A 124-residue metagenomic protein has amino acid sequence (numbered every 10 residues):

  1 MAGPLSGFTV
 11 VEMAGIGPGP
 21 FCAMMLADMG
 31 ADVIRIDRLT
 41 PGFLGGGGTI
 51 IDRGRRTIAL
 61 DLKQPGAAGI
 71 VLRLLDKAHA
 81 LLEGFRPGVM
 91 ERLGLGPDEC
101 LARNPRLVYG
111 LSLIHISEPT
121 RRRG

Functional and structural regions predicted by a protein language model:
M1-T40, L72, C100-L111: Acyl-CoA thioester-binding alpha/beta core of soluble enzymes
M13, L62, F85, S112-L113: Fold-independent oxyanion-binding glycine-rich loops and adjacent beta-strand/coil segments at enzyme active sites
G17, T40, G66, G88-M90 (+1 more regions): Glycine-rich nucleotide phosphate-binding loop and flanking beta-alpha elements of Rossmann-like dinucleotide-binding
P20-C22, G45, R92-G94: Short glycine-/acidic-enriched loop or helix-start segments at secondary-structure transitions that form or flank
M24-A27, G48-T49, L95-D98, S117: Short, glycine/charged-enriched secondary-structure capping and boundary segments
D28-I58: Glycine-rich phosphate-binding loop and adjoining beta1-alpha1-beta2 segment of Rossmann-like nucleotide-binding folds
D52-L101: A structured beta-alpha segment of the ubiquitous adenosine-cofactor-binding alpha/beta core
I114-G124: Single conserved hydrophobic/aromatic residue that forms the stacking wall/gate of nucleotide- or nucleobase-binding
